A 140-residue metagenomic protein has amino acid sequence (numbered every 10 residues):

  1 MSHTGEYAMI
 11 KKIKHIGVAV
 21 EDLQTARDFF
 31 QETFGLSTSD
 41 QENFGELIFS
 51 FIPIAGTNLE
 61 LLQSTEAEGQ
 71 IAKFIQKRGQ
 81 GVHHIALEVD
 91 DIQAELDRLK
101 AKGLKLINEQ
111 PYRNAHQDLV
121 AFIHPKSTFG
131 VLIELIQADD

Functional and structural regions predicted by a protein language model:
S2-Q24, Q80-V89, D139-D140: N-terminal beta-strand motif that seeds the catalytic metal site of vicinal oxygen chelate
H3-A8, S50-F51, L87, L96-D140: Vicinal oxygen chelate
A26-Q31, L99: Conserved active-site tyrosine of GNAT-family acetyltransferases
A26-R27, I48, E95: Residues within well-ordered alpha-helices
E32-T38, K102-L106: Conserved acetyl-CoA-binding loop of GNAT-fold acetyltransferases
S37-Q76, H116-D139: Conserved short beta-strand elements that form part of the metal-binding/catalytic scaffold of enzyme active sites
I75-A101: Short, solvent-exposed interaction modules
